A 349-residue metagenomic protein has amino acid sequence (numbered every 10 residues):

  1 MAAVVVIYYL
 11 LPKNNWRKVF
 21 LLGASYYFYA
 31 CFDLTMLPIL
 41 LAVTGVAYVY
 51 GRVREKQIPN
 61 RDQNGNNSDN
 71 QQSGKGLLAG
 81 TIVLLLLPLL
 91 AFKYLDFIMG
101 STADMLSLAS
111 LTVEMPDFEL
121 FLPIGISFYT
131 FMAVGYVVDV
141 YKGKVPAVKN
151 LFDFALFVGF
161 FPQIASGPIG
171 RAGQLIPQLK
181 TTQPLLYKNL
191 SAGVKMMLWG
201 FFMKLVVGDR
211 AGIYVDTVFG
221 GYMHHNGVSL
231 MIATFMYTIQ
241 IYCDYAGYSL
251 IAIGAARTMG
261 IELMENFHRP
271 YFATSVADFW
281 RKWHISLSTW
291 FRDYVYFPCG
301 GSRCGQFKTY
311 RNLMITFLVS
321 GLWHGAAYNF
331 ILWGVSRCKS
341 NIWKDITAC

Functional and structural regions predicted by a protein language model:
M1-C349: Membrane-embedded transmembrane alpha-helical bundles that form the catalytic cores of multi-pass lipid-modifying
